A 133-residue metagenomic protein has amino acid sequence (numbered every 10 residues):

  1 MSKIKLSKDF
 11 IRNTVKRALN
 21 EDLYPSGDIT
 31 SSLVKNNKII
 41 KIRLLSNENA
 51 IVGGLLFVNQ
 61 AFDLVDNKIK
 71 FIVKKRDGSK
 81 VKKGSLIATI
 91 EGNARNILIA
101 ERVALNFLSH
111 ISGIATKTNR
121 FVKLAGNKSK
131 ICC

Functional and structural regions predicted by a protein language model:
S2-C133: Acidic/glycine-rich phosphate/pyrophosphate-binding loops and surrounding catalytic core that coordinate Mg2+
